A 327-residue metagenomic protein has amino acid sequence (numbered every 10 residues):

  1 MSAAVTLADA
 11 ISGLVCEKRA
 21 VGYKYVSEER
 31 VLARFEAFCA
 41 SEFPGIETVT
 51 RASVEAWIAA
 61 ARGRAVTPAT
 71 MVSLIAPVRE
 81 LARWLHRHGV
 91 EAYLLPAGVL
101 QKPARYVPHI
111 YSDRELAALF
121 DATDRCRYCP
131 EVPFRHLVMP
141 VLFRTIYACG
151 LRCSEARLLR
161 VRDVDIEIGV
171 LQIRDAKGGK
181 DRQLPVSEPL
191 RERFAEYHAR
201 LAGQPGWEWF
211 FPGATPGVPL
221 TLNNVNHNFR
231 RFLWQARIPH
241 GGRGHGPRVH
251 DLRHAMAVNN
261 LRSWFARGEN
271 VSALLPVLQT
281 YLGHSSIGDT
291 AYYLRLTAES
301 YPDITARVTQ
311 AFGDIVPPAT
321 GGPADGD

Functional and structural regions predicted by a protein language model:
M1-D327: Conserved catalytic core of the tyrosine transesterase superfamily
